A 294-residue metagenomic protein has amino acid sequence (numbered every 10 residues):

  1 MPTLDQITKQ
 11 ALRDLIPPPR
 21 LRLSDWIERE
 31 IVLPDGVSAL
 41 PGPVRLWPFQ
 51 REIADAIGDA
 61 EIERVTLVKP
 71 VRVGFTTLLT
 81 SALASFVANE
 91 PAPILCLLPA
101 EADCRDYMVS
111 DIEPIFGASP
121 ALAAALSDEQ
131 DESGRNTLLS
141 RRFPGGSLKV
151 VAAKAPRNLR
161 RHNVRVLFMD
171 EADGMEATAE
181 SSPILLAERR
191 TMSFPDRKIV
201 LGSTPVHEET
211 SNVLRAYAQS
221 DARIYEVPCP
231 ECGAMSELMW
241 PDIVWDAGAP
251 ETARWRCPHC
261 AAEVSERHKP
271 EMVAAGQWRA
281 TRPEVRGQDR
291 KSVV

Functional and structural regions predicted by a protein language model:
P2-V294: Phosphate/NTP-binding elements of NTP-utilizing enzymes
